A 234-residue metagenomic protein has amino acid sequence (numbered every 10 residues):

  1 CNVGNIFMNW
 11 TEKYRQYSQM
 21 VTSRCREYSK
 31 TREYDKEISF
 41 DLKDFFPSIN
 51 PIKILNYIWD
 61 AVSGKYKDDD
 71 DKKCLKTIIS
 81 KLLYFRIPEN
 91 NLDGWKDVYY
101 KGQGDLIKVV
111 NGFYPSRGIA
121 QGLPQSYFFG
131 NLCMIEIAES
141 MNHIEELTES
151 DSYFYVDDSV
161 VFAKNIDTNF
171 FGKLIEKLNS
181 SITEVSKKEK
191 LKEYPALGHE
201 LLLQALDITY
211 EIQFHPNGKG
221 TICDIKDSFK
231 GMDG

Functional and structural regions predicted by a protein language model:
C1-N50: Active-site-proximal segment of RNA-dependent polymerases
N2-Q19, K73-L82, T148-Y155, L191-L202: Short, glycine/acidic-rich hinge or "gate" loops at secondary-structure transitions that mediate conformational
V3-Y17, G118, G122, K226 (+1 more regions): Glycine-centered flexibility motif
G4-F7, N111, S186: N-terminal non-cleavable signal-anchor helices
E12-R15, R26, R32, D97 (+4 more regions): Intrinsically disordered, low-complexity segments enriched in small/polar residues
K30-V156, V160-S181: Conserved polymerase palm-domain catalytic core
D167-G234: C-terminal polymerase-core module
